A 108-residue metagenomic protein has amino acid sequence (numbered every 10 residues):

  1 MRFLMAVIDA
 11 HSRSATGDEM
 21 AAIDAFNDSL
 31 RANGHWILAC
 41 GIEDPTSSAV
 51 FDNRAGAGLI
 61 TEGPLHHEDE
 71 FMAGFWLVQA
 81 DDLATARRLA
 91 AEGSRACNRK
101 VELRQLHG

Functional and structural regions predicted by a protein language model:
M1-G108: Conserved, structured core segments of small domains
